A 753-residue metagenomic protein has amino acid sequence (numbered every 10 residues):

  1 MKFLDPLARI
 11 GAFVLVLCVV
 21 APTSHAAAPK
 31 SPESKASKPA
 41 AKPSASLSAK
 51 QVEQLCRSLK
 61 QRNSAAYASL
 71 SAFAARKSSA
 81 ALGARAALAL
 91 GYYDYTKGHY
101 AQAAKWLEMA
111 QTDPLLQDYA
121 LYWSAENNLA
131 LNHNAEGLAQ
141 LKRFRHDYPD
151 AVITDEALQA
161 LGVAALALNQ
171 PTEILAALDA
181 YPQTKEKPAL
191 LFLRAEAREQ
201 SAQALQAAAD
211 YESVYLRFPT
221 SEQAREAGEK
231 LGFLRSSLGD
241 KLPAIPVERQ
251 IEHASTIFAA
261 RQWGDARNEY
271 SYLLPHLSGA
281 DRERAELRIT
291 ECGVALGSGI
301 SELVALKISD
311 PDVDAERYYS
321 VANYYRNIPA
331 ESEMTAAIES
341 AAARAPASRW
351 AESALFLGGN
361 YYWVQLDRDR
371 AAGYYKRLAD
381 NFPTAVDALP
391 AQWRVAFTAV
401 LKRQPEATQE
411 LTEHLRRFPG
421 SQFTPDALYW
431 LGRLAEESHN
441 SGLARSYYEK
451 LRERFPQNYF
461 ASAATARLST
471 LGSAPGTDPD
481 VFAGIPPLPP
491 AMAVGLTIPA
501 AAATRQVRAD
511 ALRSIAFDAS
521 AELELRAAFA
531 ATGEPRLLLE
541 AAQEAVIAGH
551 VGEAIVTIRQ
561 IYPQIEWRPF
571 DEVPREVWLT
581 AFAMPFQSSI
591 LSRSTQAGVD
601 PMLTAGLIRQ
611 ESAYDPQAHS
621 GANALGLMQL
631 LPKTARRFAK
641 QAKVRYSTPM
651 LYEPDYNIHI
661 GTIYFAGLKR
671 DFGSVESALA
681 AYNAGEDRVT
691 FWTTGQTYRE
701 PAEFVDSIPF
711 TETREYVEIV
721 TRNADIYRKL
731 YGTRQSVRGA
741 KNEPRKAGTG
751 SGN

Functional and structural regions predicted by a protein language model:
F3-P6, H25-A622, M628, P632-V644 (+5 more regions): Acidic, polar-rich low-complexity tracts and alpha-helical solenoid repeat scaffolds
I10-A21: Bacterial N-terminal signal peptides
Y646-Y656: A short, structured beta-strand-centered segment in the mid-to-C-terminal lobe of catalytic cores from group-transfer
P649-M650, G673-A678, R699-E700: Short, charged, surface-exposed loops that flank catalytic or proteolytic processing sites
H659: Mg2+-dependent phosphoryl-transfer active-site scaffold
